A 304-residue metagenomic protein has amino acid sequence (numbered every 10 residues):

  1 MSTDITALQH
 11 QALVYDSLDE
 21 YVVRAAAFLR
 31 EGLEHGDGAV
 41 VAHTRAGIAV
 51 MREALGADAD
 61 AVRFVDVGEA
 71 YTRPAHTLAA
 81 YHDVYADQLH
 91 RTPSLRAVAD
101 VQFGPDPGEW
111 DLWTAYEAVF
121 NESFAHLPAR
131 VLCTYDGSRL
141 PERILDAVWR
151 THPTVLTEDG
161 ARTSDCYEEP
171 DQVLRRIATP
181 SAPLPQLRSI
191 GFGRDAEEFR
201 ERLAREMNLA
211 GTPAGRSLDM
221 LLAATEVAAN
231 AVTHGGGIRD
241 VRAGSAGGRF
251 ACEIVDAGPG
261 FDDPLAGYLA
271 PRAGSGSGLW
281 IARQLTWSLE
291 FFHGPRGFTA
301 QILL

Functional and structural regions predicted by a protein language model:
M1-A196: Non-catalytic sensory/regulatory segments that transmit input signals in bacterial signaling proteins
G32, M207, A231: Hydrophobic pocket-lining residues that define ligand/cofactor binding sites across diverse proteins
P183-Q186, L218-G235, P264-L269: Coiled-coil dimerization/phosphotransfer module
E197-E226: Conserved short strand/loop->alpha-helix "switch" segment adjacent to the catalytic nucleotide/phosphoryl-transfer site
V232-L304: Conserved beta-strand-loop-beta-strand hairpin that lines the nucleotide-binding pocket of ATP/GTP-utilizing enzymes
